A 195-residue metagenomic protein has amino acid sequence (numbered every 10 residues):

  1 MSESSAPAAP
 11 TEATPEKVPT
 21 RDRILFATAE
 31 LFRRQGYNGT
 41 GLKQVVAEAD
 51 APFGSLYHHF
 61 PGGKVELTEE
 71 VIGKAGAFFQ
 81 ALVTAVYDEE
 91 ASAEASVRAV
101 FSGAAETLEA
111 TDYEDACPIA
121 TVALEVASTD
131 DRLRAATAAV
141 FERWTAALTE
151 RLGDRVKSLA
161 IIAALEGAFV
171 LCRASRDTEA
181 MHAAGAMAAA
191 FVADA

Functional and structural regions predicted by a protein language model:
M1-P19: N-terminal intrinsically disordered/low-complexity leader segments
S2, I119, D130-R143, E150-A195: Hydrophobic/aromatic-rich alpha-helical bundle segments in the mid-to-C-terminal region
R23, A27-E70: Helix-turn-helix
G62, D88-A91, Y113, A127-R132 (+2 more regions): Residues in soluble alpha-helical coiled-coils and helical-bundle/repeat scaffolds
E70, V83-D115, I161: Hydrophobic alpha-helical connector segments
I72-F78: Short, basic, alpha-helical segments at the C-terminal edge of helix-turn-helix-like DNA-binding modules
R98-T149: Short secondary-structure transition hinges
